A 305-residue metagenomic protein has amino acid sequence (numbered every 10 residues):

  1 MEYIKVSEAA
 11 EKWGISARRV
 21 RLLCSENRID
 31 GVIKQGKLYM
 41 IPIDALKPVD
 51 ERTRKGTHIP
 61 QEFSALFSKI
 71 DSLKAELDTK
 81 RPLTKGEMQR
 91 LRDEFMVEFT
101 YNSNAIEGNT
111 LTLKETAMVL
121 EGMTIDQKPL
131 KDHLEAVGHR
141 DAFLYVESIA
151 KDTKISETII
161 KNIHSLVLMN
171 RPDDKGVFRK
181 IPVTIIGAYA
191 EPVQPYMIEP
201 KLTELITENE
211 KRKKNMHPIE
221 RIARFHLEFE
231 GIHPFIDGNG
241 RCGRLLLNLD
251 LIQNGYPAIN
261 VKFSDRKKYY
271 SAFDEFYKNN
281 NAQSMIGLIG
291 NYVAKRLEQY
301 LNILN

Functional and structural regions predicted by a protein language model:
M1-W13, A17-I29, Q35, M40-D237 (+1 more regions): FIC/Doc superfamily catalytic core
